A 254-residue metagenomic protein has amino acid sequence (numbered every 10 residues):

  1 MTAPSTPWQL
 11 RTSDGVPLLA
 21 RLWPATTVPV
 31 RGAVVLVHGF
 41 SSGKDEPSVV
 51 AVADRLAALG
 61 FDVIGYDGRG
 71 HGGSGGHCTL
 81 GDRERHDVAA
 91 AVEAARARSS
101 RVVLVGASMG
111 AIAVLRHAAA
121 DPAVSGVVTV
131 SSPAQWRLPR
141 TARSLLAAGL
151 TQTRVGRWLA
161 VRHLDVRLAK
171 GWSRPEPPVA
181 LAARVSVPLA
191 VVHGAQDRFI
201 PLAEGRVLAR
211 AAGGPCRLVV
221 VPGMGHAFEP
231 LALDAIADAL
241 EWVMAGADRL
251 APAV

Functional and structural regions predicted by a protein language model:
M1-T27: N-terminal cap/lid segment of alpha/beta-hydrolase-fold proteins
F40-D54: The serine-hydrolase catalytic nucleophile loop
D45, R69-R98: Catalytic nucleophile-loop/oxyanion-hole region of alpha/beta-hydrolase and closely related hydrolase-like folds
A53-G75: Conserved alpha/beta-hydrolase
A120-G171, L181: Hydrolase active-site cap/lid region
R184-V185, V191-H193, D197: Short beta-strand/loop motif that positions the catalytic acidic residue of the alpha/beta-hydrolase fold
R198-E204: Conserved alpha/beta-hydrolase "acid-adjacent" motif
M224-A235: Catalytic histidine-centered segment of alpha/beta-hydrolase-like enzymes
